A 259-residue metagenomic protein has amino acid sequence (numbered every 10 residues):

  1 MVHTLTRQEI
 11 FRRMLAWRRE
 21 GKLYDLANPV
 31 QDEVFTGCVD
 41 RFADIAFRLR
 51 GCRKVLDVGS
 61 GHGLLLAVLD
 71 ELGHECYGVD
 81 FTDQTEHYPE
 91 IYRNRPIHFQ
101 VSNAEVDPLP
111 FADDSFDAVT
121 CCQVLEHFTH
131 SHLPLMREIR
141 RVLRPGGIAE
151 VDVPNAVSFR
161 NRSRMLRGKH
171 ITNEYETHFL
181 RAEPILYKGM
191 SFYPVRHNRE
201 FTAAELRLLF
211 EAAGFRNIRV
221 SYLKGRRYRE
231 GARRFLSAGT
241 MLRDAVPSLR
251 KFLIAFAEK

Functional and structural regions predicted by a protein language model:
R7, R13-Q31, V68, F81 (+6 more regions): S-adenosyl-L-methionine-dependent methyltransferase catalytic module, highlighting the catalytic core
V34-C52: Conserved alpha-helix/loop element of class I SAM-dependent methyltransferases that forms part of the SAM/SAH-binding
C52-G61: Conserved class I S-adenosyl-L-methionine
H62-L72: Conserved SAM-binding loop of SAM-dependent methyltransferases across substrates and taxa, primarily the Class I
E75-D80: Conserved SAM-binding motif I beta-strand of class I
P108-D113: Short conserved loop adjoining the S-adenosyl-L-methionine
T120: A conserved beta-strand element that flanks and buttresses the S-adenosyl-L-methionine
Q123-H127: Short catalytic micro-motifs in class I SAM-dependent methyltransferases
